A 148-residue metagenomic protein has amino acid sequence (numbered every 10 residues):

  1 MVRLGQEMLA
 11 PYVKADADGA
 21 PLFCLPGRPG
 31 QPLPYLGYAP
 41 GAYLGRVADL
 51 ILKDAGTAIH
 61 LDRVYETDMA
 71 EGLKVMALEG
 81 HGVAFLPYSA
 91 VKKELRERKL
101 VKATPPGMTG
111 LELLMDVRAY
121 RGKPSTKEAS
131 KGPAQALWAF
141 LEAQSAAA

Functional and structural regions predicted by a protein language model:
M1-L9, V13, A20-C24: Short beta-strand-centered segments that line the small-molecule binding cleft or hinge of alpha/beta clamshell
R3, A39, Y43-V47, E71 (+3 more regions): Generic recognition of short, well-ordered alpha-helical interface segments
Y12, P34-L36, A84, Y120: Short, well-ordered beta-strand segments
K14-A17, K123-S125: Short loop segments at secondary-structure junctions
G19-G56, W138: Secondary-structure junction motif
A48-D49, K53-A103: Hydrophobic hinge/microswitch elements
A103-A148: A late-sequence structural motif
